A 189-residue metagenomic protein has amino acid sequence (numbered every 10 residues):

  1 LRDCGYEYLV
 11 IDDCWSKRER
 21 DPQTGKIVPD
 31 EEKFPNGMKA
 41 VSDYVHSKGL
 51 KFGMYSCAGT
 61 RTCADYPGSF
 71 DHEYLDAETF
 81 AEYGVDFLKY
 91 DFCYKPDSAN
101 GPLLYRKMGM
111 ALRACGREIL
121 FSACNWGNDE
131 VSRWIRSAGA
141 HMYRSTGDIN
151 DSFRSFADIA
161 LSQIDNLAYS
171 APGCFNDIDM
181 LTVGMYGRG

Functional and structural regions predicted by a protein language model:
L1-D97: Aromatic-lined carbohydrate-binding/catalytic grooves of carbohydrate-active enzymes
L9, F52, F80, M108 (+2 more regions): Generic structural hydrophobic/aromatic packing signal, biased to beta-strands
C14, K26, K33, I119 (+2 more regions): Residue-level preference for alpha-helix termini and adjacent loops
Q23-V28, F70, L104-M108, I135-Y143: Short secondary-structure boundary/capping segments
N36-A40, L75, N100-L103, K107 (+3 more regions): Generic recognition of stable, solvent-exposed alpha-helical segments in well-folded globular domains
Y44, K48, Y83, A111-E118 (+1 more regions): Structured segments of extracytoplasmic/periplasmic soluble domains in secreted or envelope-associated proteins
H72-L75, L120-G189: Glycan-recognition surfaces
F87, C93-L120, C124-G127: Extracytoplasmic, non-cytosolic globular domains
